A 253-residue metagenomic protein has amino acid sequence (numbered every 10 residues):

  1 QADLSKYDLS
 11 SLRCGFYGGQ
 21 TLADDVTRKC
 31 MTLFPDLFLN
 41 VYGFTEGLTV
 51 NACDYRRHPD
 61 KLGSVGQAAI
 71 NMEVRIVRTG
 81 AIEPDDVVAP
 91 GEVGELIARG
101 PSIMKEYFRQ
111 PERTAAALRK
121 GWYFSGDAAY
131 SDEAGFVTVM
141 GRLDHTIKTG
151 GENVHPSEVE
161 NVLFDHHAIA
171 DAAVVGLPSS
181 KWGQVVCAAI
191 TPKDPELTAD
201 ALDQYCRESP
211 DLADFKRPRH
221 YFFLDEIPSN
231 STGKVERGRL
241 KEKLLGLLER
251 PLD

Functional and structural regions predicted by a protein language model:
Q1-D60, E73: Gly/Ser/Thr-rich phosphate-binding loop
G19, G43, G66, D127 (+1 more regions): Active-site glycine-centered loops adjacent to acidic/histidine catalytic or metal-binding residues that shape
L39-E46, V65-A68, V175-P178: Beta-strand->loop->alpha-helix junctions that form or flank phosphate-binding loops in nucleotide-handling enzymes
A68-N71, I82-A116, V154: Conserved ATP/PPi-binding loop(s) of AMP-dependent carboxylate-activating enzymes
R75-I97, E133-A134, P195-A199, E236: Conserved beta-loop-beta connector loops within the AMP-binding
G100, K105-E106, A116, A128-K216 (+2 more regions): AMP-binding/adenylate-forming catalytic core of the ANL superfamily
D211-K234, D253: AMP-binding/adenylate-forming catalytic domain of the ANL superfamily
E242-D253: Acidic/polar alpha-helix N-cap and adjacent early helical turns within long charge-rich amphipathic helices/linkers
